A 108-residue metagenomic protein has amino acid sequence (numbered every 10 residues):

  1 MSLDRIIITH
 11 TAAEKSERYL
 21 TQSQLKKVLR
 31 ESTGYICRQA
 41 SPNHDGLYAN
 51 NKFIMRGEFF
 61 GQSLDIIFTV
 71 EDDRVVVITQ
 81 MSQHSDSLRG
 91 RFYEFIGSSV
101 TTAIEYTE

Functional and structural regions predicted by a protein language model:
M1-E108: Ribonuclease/tRNase effector modules and their secretory precursors
